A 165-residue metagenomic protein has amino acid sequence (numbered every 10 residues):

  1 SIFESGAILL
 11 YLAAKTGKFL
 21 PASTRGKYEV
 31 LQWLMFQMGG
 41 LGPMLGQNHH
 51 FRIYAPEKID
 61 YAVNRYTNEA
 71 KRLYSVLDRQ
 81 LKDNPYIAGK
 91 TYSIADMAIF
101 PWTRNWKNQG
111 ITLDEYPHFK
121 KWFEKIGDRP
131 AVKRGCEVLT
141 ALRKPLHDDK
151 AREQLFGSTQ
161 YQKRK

Functional and structural regions predicted by a protein language model:
S1-Y74, D78, E153, K163-K165: GST-like domain detector, emphasizing the conserved glutathione-binding G-site in the N-terminal thioredoxin-like
I8, L77, D96-M97, I126-V132: Residue-level signal for nonpolar/aromatic packing positions in well-ordered secondary structure
A13, W102-T103, C136: Active-site-flanking alpha-helical
K18, R79-T91, A131-G135: Surface-exposed helix-capping loop/turn segments at secondary-structure junctions
W33-Q37, A70, K120-K133: Short, mixed-charge aromatic SLiMs
G40, L45-H49, I87-E115, K120-D128 (+1 more regions): GST superfamily/GST-like fold recognition
L139-K165: Acidic/histidine-enriched, glycine/proline-rich intrinsically disordered or flexible terminal extensions
